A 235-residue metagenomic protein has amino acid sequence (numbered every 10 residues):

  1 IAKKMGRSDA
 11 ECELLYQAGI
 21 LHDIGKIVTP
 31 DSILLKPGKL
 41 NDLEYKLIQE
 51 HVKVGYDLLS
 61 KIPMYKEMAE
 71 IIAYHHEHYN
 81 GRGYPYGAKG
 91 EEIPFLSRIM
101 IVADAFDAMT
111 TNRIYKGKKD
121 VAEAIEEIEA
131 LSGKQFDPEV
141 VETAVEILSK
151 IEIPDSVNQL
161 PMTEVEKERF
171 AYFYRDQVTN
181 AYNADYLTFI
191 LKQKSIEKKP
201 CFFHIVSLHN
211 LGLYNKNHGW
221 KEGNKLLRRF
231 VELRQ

Functional and structural regions predicted by a protein language model:
I1-V165: Histidine- and acidic-residue-rich, metal-dependent catalytic cores
A2-M5, L15, E168-D176, A181 (+1 more regions): A conserved signal-transducing helical linker
L21, I205-L208: Alpha/beta-hydrolase
P37-N41, Y172-F173, K216: A short, mixed-charge helix-start or loop-turn motif at secondary-structure junctions
I101, F202-H204: Protein kinase-like catalytic core scaffold
F106, L208-H209: PAS/PAC or PAS-like capping segment
K150-V178, F189-Q193: Signal-transducing coiled-coil/dimerization helices and immediately adjacent hinge/linker segments that couple sensory
Y174-R175, N180-F202, H209-R234: Conserved long alpha-helical elements within nucleotide-processing catalytic cores of c-di-GMP signaling and class III
